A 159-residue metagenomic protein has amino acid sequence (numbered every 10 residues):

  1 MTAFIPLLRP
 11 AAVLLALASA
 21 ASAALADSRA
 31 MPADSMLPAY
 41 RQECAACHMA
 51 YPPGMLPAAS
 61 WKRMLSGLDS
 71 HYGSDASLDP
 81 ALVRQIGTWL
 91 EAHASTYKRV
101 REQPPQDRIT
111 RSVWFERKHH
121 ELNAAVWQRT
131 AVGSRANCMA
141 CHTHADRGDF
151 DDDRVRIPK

Functional and structural regions predicted by a protein language model:
M1-L7: N-terminal secretory signal peptides that target proteins for export/translocation
R9-S22: Bacterial N-terminal signal peptides
A26-T88, A92-K159: Sequence context surrounding c-type heme c attachment/ligation sites in exported
